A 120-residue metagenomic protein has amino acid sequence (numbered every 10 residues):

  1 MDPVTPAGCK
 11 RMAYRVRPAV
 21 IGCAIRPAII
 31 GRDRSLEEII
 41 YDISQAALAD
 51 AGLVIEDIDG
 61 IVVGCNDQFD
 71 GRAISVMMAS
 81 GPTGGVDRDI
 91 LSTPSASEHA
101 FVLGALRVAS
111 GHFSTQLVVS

Functional and structural regions predicted by a protein language model:
M1-D89, L106-S110, L117-S120: Conserved "HGTGT" condensation-loop signature of ketosynthase/thiolase-family condensing enzymes that catalyze
R88-H99: Active-site nucleophile and cofactor-binding loops and adjacent substrate-binding regions of central metabolic enzymes
T93-P94, T115-L117: Periplasmic-binding protein-like
